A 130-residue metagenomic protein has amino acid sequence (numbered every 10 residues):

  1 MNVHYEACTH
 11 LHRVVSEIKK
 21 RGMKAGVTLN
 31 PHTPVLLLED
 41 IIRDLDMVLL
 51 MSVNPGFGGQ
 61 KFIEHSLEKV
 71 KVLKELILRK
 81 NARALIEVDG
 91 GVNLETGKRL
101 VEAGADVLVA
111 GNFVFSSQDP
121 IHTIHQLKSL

Functional and structural regions predicted by a protein language model:
M1, V107-L108: A short hydrophobic/small-residue beta-strand
M1-L85: Conserved anion-binding
V27, V88, V109-A110, S116: Hydrophobic residues in well-ordered beta-strands that form the structural core
T33-L45, G90-V107: Catalytic cores of alpha/beta
V48, L73, D89, L100 (+2 more regions): Conserved, mostly hydrophobic/aromatic
N54-G56, G91-L94, V114-F115: Short Gly/Pro-enriched loop/turn and capping motifs at secondary-structure junctions
V101, F113-L130: C-terminal helical cap(s) of enzyme catalytic domains, especially alpha/beta-barrels
